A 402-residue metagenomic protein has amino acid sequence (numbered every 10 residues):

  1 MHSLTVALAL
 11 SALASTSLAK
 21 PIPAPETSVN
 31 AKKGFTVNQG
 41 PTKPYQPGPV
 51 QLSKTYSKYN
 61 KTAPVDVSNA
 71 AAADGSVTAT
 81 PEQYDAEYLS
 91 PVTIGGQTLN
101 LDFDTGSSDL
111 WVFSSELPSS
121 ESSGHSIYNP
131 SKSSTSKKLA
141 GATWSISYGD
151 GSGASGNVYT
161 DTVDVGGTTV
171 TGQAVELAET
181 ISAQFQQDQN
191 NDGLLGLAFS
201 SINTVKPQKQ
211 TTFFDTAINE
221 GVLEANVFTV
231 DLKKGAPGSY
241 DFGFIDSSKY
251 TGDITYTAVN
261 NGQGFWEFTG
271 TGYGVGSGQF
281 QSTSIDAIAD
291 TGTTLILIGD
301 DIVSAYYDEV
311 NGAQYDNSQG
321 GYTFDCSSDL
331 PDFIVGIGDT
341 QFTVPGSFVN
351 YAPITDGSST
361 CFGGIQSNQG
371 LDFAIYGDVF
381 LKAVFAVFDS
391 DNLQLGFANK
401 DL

Functional and structural regions predicted by a protein language model:
H2-L99, S152, Y256-T257: Disordered propeptide/prodomain
K20-K43, I334-L402: Aspartic protease catalytic domain
D74, E82-I181, E309, L330 (+1 more regions): Signature of the N-terminal lobe/flap region of pepsin-like aspartyl proteases
Q83-Q97, F265-S284, S367-N368: A short acidic-Thr-Gly-centered motif at the start of a beta-strand
V92-G106, L110-V112, L194-L195, A287-T291 (+3 more regions): Short hydrophobic beta-strand that contains or immediately precedes a catalytic carboxylate
V165-G262, T360-L402: Aspartic protease core domain of the pepsin/retropepsin superfamily
F244-S248, I285-S327: Extracytoplasmic, non-cytosolic globular domains
Q319-F342: Extended C-terminal subregions enriched in glycine
